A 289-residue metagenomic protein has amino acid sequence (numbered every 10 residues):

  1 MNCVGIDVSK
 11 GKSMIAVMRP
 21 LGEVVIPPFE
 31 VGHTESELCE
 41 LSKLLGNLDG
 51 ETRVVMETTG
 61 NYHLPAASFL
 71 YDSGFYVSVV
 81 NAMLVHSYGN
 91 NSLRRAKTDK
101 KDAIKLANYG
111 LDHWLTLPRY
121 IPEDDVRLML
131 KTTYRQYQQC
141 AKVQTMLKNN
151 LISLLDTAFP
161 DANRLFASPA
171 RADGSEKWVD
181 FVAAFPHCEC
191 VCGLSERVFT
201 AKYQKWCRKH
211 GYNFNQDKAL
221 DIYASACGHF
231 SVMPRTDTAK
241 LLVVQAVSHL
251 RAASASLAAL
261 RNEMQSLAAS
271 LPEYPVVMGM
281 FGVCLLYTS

Functional and structural regions predicted by a protein language model:
M1-S289: A detector of single, family-specific signature residues that are central to catalytic or substrate-handling motifs
